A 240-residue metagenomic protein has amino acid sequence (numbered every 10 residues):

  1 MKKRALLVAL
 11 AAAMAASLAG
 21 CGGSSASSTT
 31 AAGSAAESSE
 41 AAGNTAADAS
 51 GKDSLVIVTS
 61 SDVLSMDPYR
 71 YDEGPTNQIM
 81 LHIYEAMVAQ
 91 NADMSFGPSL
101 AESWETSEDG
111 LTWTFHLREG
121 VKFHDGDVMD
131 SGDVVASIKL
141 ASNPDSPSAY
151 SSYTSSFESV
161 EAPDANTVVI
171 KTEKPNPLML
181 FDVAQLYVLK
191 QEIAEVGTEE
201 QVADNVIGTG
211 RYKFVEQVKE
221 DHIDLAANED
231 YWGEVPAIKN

Functional and structural regions predicted by a protein language model:
M1-A19: Sec-dependent bacterial lipoprotein signal peptides
L18-S34: Bacterial lipoprotein signal-peptidase II cleavage site
A35-I57, G208, V235-K239: Immediate post-signal peptide segment of exported/extracytoplasmic ligand-binding proteins
G51-S61, E102, T112-T114, V134-S137 (+4 more regions): Short, well-ordered beta-strand elements
V58-E108, K139, I207-G208: N-terminal lobe/hinge region of extracytoplasmic solute-binding protein
S95, V183-N240: Gly/Pro-rich hinge or "lid" segments in bacterial periplasmic/extracellular proteins
E102-S146, V169: Aromatic- and charge-enriched surface segment that lines or borders ligand/interaction sites
S152-I193, E216-V218: Surface-exposed binding/hinge segments that line and control ligand-binding clefts or catalytic entry sites
